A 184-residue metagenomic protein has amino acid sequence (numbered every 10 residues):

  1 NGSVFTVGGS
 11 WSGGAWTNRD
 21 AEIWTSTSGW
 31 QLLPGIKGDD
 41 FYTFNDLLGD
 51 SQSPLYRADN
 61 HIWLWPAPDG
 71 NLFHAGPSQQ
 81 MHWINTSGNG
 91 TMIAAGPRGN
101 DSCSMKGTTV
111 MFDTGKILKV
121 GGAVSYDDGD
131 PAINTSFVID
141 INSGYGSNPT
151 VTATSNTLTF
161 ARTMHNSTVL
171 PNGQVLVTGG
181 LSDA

Functional and structural regions predicted by a protein language model:
N1-A184: Kelch-like beta-propeller repeat domains
